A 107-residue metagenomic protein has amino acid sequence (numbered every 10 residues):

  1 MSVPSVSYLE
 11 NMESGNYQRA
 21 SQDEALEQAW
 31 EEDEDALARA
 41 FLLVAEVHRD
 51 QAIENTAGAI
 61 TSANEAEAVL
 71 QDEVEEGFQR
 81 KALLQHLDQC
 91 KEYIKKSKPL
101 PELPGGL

Functional and structural regions predicted by a protein language model:
S2-Y8: Alpha-helical tetratricopeptide repeat
P4, A36, F41-L43, S62: TPR repeat positional signature
N11, L43, H48-D50: Residue at a conserved register position within TPR or TPR-like alpha-solenoid repeats
M12-L26, S62: Helix-turn-helix repeat elements of alpha-solenoid scaffolds
D23, A29-W30, V69: Residue position in alpha-helical solenoids
D33-D35, E75, R80: Short coil/turn linker motifs that delimit alpha-helical repeat modules in TPR/alpha-solenoid proteins
A52-E75: TPR/TPR-like (Sel1-like) alpha-helical repeat modules
A82-L107: Terminal, low-structured helical/coil segments at or just beyond the last alpha-helical repeat
